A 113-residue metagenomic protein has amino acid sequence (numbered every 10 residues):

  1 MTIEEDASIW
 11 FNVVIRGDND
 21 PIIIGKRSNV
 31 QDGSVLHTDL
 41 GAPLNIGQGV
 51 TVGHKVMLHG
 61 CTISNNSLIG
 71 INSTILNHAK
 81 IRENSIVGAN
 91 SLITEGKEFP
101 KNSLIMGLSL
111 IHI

Functional and structural regions predicted by a protein language model:
M1-S8, N12-V14: Extended, small-residue-rich solenoid/repeat segments and analogous flexible loops that form exposed scaffolds
D18-S34, T38-Q48, G53-I111: Glycine-rich hexapeptide-repeat left-handed beta-helix
